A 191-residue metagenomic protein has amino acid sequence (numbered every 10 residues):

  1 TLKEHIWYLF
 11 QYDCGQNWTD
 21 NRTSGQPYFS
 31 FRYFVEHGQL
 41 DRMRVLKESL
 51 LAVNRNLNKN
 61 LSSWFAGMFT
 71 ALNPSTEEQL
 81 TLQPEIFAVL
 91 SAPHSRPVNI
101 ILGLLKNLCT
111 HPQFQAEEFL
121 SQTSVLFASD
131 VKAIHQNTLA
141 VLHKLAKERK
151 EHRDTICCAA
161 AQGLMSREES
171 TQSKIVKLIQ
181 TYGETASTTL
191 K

Functional and structural regions predicted by a protein language model:
T1-Y12, D20-H37, L46, K59-N73 (+3 more regions): Amphipathic alpha-helical elements of HEAT/ARM-like alpha-solenoid repeat scaffolds that form extended
C14, C109, C157-C158: Generic recognition of cysteine residues
G38-Q39, L72-L80, L108-A116, K144-D154 (+1 more regions): Flexible loop/turn segments at the boundaries of HEAT repeats in alpha-solenoid HEAT proteins
K47-R55, P84-S95, L120-K132, K147 (+1 more regions): HEAT/HEAT-like alpha-solenoid repeats
T70-Q113, L120-F127: Amphipathic alpha-helical interface segments within eukaryotic helical scaffold and small GTPase-regulatory domains
L139, E151-A159: Structured C-terminal portions of repeat-based eukaryotic scaffold domains
C157, A161-K191: Eukaryotic acidic, Ser/Thr-rich intrinsically disordered low-complexity regions
